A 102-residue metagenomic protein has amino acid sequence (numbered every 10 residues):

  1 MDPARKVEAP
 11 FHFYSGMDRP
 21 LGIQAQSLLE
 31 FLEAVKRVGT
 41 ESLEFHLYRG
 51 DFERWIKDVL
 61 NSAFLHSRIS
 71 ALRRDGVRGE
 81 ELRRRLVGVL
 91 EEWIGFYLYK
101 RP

Functional and structural regions predicted by a protein language model:
M1-P102: Terminal, compositionally biased segments used for targeting/anchoring and flexible tails
